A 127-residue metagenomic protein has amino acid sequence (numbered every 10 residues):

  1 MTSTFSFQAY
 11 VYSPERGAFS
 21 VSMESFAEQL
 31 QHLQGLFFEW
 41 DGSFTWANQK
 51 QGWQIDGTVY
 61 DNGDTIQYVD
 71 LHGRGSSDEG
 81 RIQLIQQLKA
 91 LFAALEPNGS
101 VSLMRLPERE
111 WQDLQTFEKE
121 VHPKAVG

Functional and structural regions predicted by a protein language model:
M1-G127: Acidic (Asp/Glu-rich) sequence patches and key acidic residues that form negatively charged surfaces used
